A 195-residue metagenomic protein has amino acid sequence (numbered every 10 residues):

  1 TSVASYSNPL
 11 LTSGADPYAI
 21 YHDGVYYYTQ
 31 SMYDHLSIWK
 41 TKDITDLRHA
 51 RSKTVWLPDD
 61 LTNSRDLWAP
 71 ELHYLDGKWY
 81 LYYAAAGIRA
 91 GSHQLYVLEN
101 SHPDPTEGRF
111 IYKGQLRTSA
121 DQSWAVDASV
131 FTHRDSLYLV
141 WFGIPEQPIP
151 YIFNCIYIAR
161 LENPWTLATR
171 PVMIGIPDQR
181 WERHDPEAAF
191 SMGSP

Functional and structural regions predicted by a protein language model:
T1-P195: Carbohydrate-active catalytic/glycan-binding domains of CAZyme proteins, especially the secreted or lumenal ectodomains
